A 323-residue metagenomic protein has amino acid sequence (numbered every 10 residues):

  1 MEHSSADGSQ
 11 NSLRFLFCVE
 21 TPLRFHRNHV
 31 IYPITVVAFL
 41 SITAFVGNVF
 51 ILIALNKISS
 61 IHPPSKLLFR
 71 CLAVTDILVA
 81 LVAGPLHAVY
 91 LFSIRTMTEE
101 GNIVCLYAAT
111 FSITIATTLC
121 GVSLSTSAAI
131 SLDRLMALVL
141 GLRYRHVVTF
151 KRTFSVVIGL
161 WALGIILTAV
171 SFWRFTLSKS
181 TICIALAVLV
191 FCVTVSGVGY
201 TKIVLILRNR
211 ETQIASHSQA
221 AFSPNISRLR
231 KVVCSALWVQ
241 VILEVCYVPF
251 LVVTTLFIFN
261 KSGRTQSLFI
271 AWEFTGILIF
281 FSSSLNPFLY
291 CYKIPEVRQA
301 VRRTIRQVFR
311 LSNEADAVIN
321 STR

Functional and structural regions predicted by a protein language model:
M1-G47, R323: Extracellular N-terminal segment of 7TM GPCRs
H26-A38, S65-A129, I182: Extracellular TM2-ECL1-early TM3 structural module of rhodopsin-like
L40-A44, C71-G84, G121, R152-T168 (+3 more regions): Alpha-helical transmembrane segments of multi-pass membrane proteins
I113-T117, K179-V193, W238, L243 (+1 more regions): Extracellular loop 3-seventh transmembrane helix
C120-V156: Class A GPCR helix-loop hinge within the 7TM core
L167-L205: Extracellular-loop-to-transmembrane junctions of the mid-late helices
V195-S196, V252-T255, W272-R323: Seventh transmembrane helix
L205-V253: Intracellular effector-coupling site of seven-transmembrane GPCRs, centered on the ICL3-to-TM6 transition
